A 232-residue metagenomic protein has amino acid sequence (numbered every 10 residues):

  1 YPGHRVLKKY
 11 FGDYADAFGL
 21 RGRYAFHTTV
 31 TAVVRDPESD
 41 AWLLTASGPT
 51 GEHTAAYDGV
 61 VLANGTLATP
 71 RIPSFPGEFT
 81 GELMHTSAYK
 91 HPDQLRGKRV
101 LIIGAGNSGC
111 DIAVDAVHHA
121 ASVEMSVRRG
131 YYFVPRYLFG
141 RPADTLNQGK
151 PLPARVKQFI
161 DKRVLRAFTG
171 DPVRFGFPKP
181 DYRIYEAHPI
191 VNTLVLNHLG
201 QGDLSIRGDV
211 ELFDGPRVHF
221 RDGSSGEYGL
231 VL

Functional and structural regions predicted by a protein language model:
Y1-N107, V114-Y131, P135-Y137, K150-L232: Flavin (primarily FAD) cofactor-binding/catalytic cores of flavoenzymes
F139-P142: Short low-complexity, flexible loop/linker segments enriched in glycine and/or proline with clustered acidic
T145-Q148: PP2C/PPM-type serine/threonine phosphatase catalytic domain
